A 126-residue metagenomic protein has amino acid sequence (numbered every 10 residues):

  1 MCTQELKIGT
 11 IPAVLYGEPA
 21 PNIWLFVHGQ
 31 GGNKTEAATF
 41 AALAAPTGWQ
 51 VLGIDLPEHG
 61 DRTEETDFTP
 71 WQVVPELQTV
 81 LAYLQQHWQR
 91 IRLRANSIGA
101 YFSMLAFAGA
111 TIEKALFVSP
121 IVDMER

Functional and structural regions predicted by a protein language model:
M1-G17: N-terminal cap/lid segment of alpha/beta-hydrolase-fold proteins
P21-G29: Short beta-strand element of the alpha/beta-hydrolase
Q30-A42: The serine-hydrolase catalytic nucleophile loop
E36, D67-Q86: Alpha/beta-hydrolase active-site loop
A44-T63: Conserved alpha/beta-hydrolase
R92, K114-L116: Residue in the alpha/beta-hydrolase core beta-strand immediately N-terminal to the catalytic nucleophile
R94-S103: Gly/Ala-rich beta-loop-alpha elbow adjacent to hydrolase catalytic centers
L116-E125: Active-site nucleophile loop of the alpha/beta-hydrolase fold
